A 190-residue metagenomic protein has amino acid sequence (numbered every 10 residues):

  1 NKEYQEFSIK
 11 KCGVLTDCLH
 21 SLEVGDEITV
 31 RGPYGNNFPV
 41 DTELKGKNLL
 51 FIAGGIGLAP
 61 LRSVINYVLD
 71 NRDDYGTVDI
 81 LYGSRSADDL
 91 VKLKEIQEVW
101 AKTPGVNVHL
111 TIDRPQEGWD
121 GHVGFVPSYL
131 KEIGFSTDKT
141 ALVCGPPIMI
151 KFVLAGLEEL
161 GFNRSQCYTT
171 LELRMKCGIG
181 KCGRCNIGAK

Functional and structural regions predicted by a protein language model:
N1-D26, S84-S86, R114: Ferredoxin-reductase
C18, P60-S63, K151-V153: Phosphate- and divalent-cation-binding pockets in alpha/beta enzyme and binding domains that engage nucleotide-derived
I28-V30: Generic structural signal for buried aliphatic residues
G35-E43: Short, Lys/Arg- and Gly-enriched loop/turn segments at beta-strand edges
G46-K47, D70-V78, F162: Conserved S-adenosyl-L-methionine
L49-I52, L142: Conserved beta-strand elements of the Class I
P60-R72: Histidine-anchored nucleotide/phosphate-binding helix
L81, S86-K190: Reductase modules of NAD(P)H-dependent flavoproteins
